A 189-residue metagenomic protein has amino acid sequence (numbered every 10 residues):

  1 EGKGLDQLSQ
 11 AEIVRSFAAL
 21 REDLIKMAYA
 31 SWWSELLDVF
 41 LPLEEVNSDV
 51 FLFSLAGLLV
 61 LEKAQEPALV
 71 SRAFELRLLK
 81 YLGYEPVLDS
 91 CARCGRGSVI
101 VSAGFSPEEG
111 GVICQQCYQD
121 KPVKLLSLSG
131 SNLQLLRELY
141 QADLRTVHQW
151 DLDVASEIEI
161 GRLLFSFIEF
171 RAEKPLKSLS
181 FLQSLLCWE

Functional and structural regions predicted by a protein language model:
E1-E189: Non-catalytic alpha-helical scaffolds and adjoining flexible linkers that form interface surfaces for assembly
